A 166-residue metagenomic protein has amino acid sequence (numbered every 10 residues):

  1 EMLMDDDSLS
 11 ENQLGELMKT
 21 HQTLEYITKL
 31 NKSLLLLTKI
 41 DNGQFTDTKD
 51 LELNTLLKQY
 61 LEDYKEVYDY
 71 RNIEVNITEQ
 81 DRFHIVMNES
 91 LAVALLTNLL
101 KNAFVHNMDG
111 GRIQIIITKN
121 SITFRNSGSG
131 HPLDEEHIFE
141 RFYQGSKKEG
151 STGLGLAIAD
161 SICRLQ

Functional and structural regions predicted by a protein language model:
T20-I27: Short alpha-helical segment of the dimerization/phosphotransfer core of two-component systems
N42-D47, H84-N88: Conserved micro-motifs of the catalytic ATP-binding
K49, E74-H84: Conserved catalytic submotifs in the C-terminal HATPase_c
E52-Y64: Short beta-to-alpha transition helix within the HATPase_c
A103-F104: Short helix-loop "hinge" at the ATP-lid/N-box region of the Bergerat-fold HATPase_c
G110-S121: Short beta-strand/loop element within the Bergerat-fold HATPase_c
H131-F142: Short conserved segment of the HATPase_c
C163-R164: Detector for a conserved hydrophobic position within an alpha-helical segment of the HATPase_c
